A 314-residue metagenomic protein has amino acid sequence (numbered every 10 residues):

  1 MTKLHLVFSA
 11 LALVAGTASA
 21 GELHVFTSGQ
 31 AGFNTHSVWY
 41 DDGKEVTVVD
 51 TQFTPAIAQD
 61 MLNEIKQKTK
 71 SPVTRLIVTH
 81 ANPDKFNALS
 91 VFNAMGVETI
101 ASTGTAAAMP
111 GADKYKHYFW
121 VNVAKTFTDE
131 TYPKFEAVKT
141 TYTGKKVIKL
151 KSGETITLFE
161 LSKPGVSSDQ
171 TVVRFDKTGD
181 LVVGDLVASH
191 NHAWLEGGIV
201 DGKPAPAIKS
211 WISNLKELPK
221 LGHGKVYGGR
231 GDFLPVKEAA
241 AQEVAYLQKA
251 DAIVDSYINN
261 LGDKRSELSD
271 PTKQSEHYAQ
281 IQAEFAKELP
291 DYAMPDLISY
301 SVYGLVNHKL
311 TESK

Functional and structural regions predicted by a protein language model:
M1-A20: Gram-negative bacterial Sec-dependent N-terminal signal peptides
G21-Q67, V172-G184: Conserved beta-strand hairpin/beta-sheet module of binuclear metal-dependent hydrolase folds, prominently
N34, P55-I57, A81-N87, A106-P110 (+3 more regions): Active-site environment of divalent metal-dependent phosphoester hydrolases
W39, K145-D180: Core dinuclear metal-dependent hydrolase active-site scaffold
V49-T51, T74-N82, I100-T103, L181-G184 (+1 more regions): Active-site neighborhood of phospho(di)ester-bond hydrolases with catalytic His/Asp-centered motifs
N63-V147: Active-site HxH/HxHxD metal-binding segment of metal-dependent hydrolases
D180, K209-S269: Divalent-metal (often Zn2+) His-rich catalytic cores of metallo-beta-lactamase-fold enzymes
N260-K314: C-terminal regulatory/interaction regions
